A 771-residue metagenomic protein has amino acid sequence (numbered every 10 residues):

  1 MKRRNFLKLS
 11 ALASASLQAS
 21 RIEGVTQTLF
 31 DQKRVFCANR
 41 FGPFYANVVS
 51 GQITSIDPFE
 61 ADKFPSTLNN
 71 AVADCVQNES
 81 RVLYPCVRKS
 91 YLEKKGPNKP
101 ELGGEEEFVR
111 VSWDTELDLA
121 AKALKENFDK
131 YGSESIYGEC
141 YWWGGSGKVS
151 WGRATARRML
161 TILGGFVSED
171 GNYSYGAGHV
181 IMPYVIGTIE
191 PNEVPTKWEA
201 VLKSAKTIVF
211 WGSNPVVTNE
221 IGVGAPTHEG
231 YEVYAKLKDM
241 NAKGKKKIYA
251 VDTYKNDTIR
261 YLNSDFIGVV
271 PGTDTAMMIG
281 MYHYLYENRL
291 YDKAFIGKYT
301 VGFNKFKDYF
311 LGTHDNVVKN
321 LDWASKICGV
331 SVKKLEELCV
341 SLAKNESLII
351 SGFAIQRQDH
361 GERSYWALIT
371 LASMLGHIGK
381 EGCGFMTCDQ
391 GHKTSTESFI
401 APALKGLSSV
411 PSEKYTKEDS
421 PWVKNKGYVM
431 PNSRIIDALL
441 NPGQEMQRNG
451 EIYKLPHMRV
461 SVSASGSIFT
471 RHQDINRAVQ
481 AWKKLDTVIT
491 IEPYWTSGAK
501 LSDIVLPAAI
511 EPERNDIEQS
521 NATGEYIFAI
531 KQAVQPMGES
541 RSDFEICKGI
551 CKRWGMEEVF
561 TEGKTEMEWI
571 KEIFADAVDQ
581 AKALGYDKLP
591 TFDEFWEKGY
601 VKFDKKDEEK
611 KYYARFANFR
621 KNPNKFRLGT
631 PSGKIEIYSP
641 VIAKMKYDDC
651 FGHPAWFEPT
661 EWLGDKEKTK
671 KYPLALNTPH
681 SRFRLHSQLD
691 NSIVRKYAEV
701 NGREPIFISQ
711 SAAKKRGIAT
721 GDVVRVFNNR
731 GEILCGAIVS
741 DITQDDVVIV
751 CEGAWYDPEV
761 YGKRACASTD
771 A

Functional and structural regions predicted by a protein language model:
K2-L290, S331, N425, K552 (+2 more regions): N-terminal export/assembly segments and adjacent metallocofactor-ligating motifs of anaerobic energy-metabolism
Q18, S168-E169, Y291-A294, K334-E336 (+9 more regions): Acidic/polar loop patches that form or flank catalytic/metal-binding clefts of enzymes that bind anionic ligands
Y141, K298-T300, F385-S395, G563-A577 (+1 more regions): A glycine-rich phosphate-binding loop feature that marks nucleotide/adenosyl-phosphate handling sites
G152-V251, T275-I279, S373-K500, I510-I517 (+1 more regions): Extended redox/cofactor-interaction regions of prokaryotic respiratory oxidoreductases
D257, T496-A529: Flexible glycine/proline-rich, aromatic-decorated loop/lid segments
N263-G268, P512, Y526-P536: Short beta-alpha connecting loops at secondary-structure transitions that line or flank enzyme active sites
M281, V301-D437: Active-site phosphate/pyrophosphate-binding segments
M537, D543-K598, D604, K671 (+3 more regions): Long, contiguous, secondary-structure-rich segments that constitute the structural scaffold of globular domains
